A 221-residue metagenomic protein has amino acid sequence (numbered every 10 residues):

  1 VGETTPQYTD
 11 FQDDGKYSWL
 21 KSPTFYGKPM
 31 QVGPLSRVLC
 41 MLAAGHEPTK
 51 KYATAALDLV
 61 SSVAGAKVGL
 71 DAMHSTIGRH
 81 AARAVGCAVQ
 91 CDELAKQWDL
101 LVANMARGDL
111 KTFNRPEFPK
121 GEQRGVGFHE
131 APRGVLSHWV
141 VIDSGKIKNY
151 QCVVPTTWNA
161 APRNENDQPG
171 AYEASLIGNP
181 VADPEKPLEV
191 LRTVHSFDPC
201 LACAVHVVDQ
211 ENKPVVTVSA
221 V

Functional and structural regions predicted by a protein language model:
V1-V221: Metal/cofactor-centered catalytic core regions of large enzymes
